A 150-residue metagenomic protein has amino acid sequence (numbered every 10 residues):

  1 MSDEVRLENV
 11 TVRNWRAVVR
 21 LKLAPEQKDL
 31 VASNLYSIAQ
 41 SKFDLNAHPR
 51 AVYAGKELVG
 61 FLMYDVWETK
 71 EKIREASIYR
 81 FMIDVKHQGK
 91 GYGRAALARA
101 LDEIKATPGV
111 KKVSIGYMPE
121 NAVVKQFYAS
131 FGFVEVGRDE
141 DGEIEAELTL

Functional and structural regions predicted by a protein language model:
E4-V5, N9-R80, D84-K86, L97-R99 (+3 more regions): Acetyl-CoA-dependent GNAT
S77, M82, S114-G116, E145: Conserved beta-strand segments that form the floor/walls of ligand-binding pockets within enzyme and binding domains
D84-K86, K90, P119-E120: Active-site acidic-Proline motif in GNAT/NAT acetyltransferases
R94: Residues forming the Rossmann-fold NAD(P)(H) cofactor-binding site
I104-G116: Conserved GNAT acetyl-CoA-binding A-motif
S114-K125, G142-E143: Conserved beta-strand-loop-alpha-helix junction that forms the acyl-donor binding cleft
Y128, F133: Conserved active-site tyrosine of GNAT-family acetyltransferases
I144-L150: Terminal substrate-recognition subdomain of acyl/acetyltransferases
